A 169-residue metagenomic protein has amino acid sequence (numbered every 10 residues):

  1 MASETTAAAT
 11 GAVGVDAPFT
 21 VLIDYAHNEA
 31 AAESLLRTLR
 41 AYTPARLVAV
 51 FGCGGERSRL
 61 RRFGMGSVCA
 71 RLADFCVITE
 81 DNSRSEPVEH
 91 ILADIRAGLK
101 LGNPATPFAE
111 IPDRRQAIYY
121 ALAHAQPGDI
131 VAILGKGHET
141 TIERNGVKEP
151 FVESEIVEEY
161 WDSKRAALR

Functional and structural regions predicted by a protein language model:
M1-R169: ATP-dependent carboxylate-amine ligase
